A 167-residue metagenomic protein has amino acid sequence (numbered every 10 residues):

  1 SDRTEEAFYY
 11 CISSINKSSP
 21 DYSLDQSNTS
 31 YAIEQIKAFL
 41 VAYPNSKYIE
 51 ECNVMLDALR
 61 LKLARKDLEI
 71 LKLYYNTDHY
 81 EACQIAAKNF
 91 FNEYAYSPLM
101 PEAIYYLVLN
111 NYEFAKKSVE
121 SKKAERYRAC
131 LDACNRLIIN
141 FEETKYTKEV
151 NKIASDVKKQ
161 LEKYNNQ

Functional and structural regions predicted by a protein language model:
S1-Q167: Acidic, polar-rich low-complexity tracts and alpha-helical solenoid repeat scaffolds
